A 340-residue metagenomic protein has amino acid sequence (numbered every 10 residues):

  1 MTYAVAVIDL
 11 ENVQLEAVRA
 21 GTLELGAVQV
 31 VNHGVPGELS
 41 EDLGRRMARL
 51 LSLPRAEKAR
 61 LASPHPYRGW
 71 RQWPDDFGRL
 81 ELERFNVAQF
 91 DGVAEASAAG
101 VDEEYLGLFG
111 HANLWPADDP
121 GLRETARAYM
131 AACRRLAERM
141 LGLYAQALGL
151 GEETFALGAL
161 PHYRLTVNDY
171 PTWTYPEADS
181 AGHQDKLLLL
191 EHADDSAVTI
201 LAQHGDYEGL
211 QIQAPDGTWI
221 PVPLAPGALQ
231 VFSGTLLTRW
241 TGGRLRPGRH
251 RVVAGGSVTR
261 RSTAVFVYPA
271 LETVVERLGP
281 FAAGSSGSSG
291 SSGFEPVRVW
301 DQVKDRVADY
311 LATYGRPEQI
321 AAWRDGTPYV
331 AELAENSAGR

Functional and structural regions predicted by a protein language model:
M1-R79, R127, R134-R340: C-terminal flanking tails of non-heme Fe-dependent oxygenases
T22-L23, G34, E81-R135, M140-L141 (+1 more regions): Non-heme Fe(II)/2-oxoglutarate
